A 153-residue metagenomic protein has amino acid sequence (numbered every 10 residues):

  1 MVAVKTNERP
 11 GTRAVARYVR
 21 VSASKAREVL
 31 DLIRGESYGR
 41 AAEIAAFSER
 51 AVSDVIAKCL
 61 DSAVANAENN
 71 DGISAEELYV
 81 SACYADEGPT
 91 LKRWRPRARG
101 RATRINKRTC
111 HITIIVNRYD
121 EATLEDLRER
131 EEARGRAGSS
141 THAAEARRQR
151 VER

Functional and structural regions predicted by a protein language model:
V2-L32, E36-R153: Structured, basic alpha/beta domains of bacterial-type, RNA-associated proteins
